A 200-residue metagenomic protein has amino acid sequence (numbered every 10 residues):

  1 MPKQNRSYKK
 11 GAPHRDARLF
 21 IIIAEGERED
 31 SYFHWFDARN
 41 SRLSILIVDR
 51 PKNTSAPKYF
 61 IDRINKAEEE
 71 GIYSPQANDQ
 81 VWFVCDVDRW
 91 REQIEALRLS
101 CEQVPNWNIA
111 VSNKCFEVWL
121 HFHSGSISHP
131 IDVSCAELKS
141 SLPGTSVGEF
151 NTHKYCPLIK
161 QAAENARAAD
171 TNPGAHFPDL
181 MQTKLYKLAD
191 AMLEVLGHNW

Functional and structural regions predicted by a protein language model:
P2-L19, D30-P51, N65-W82, V87-W200: C-terminal accessory helical subdomains adjacent to catalytic cores in phosphodiester- and nucleotide-handling enzymes
A24-G26: Helix N-cap/beta->alpha junction signal
A56-I64: Eukaryotic endosomal/vacuolar membrane-trafficking regulators centered on PX-domain-mediated PI3P pathways
